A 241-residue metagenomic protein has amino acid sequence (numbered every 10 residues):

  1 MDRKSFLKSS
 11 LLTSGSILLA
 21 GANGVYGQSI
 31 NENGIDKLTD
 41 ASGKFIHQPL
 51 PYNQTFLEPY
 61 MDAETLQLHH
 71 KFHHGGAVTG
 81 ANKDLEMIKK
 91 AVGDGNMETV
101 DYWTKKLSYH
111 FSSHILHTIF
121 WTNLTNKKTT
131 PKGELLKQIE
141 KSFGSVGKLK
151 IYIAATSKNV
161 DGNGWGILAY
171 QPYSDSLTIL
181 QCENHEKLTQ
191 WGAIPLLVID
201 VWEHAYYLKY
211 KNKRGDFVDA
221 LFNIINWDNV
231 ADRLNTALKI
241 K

Functional and structural regions predicted by a protein language model:
M1-I17: N-terminal secretory signal peptides and thylakoid transit peptides that target proteins across membranes
A22-L57: C-terminal segment of N-terminal export signals and the immediately downstream linker at the start of the mature
D40, F72, G80-N82, I88-V92 (+2 more regions): All-alpha RGS (Regulator of G-protein Signaling) helical domain and cognate RGS-like helical scaffolds
H47, H74, H114, L168 (+2 more regions): Divalent metal-coordination and catalytic microenvironments
P49, H70, Q181: Pocket-edge structural micro-motifs
P59-G75, G95-I115, N184-E186, W191-L196: Alpha-helical scaffold segments that form or flank carboxylate-/histidine-based iron centers
S157-K158, G162-N212, F217-I225: An amphipathic alpha-helical core segment
D216-K241: N-terminal targeting pre-sequences for secretion and organelle import
